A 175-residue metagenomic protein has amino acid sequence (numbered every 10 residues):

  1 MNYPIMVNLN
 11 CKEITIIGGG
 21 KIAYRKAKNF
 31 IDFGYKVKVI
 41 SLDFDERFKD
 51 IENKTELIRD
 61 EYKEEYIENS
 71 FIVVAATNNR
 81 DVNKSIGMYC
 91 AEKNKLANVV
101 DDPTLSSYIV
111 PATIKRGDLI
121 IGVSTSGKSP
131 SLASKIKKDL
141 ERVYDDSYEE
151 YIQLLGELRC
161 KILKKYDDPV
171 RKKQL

Functional and structural regions predicted by a protein language model:
M1-D43, F48-D50: Hydrophobic, well-ordered beta-alpha structural blocks that scaffold small-molecule cofactor pockets
K21-I22, D81, G127: Residue-level detector of alpha-helix initiation sites
V37, L57, L96-A97: Hydrophobic beta-strand scaffold residues
S41, I58-E61, D101: Short loop/edge segments at beta-strand edges and connector loops that shape dinucleotide/nucleotide cofactor-binding
D50-E68: Glycine-rich, highly charged phosphate/nucleotide-binding loops
I72-T77, N83-I109: ADP-ribose/adenylate-binding Rossmann-like module
V99-Y148: E1/E1-like adenylate-forming module used to activate ubiquitin-like modifiers and sulfur-carrier proteins
G127-L175: An accessory alpha-helical subdomain
